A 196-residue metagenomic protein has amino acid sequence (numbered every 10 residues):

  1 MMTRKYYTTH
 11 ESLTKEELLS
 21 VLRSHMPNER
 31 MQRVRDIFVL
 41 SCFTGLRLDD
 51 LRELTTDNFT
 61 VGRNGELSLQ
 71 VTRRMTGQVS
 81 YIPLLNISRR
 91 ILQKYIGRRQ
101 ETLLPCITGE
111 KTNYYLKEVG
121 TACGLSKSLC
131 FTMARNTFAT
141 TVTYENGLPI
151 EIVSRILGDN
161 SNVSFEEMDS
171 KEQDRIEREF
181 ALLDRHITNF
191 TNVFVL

Functional and structural regions predicted by a protein language model:
M1-L48, N146: Basic, Lys/Arg- and aromatic-enriched nucleic-acid-binding interface segment
Y6-T8, R74-E118: C-terminal catalytic core of Y-nucleophile DNA break-rejoin enzymes
E16-L22, T44, E53-I91: Conserved tyrosine-mediated DNA breakage-rejoining catalytic core shared by Y-recombinases
R33-V34, G109-E110, S126-N146: Short basic/aromatic active-site micro-motif
V39, F43, D50, R135-N160 (+1 more regions): C-terminal catalytic core of tyrosine-transesterase DNA break-rejoin enzymes
N58-R63, S126-K127, G147-E167, F190-V195: Short, polar N-cap/turn motifs at the start of nucleic acid-interacting alpha helices
R73, G77, L157-L182: Catalytic-site neighborhood detector that most strongly recognizes the C-terminal catalytic loop/helix of tyrosine
F180-L196: C-terminal secondary-structure termini that scaffold catalytic or DNA-interacting sites
